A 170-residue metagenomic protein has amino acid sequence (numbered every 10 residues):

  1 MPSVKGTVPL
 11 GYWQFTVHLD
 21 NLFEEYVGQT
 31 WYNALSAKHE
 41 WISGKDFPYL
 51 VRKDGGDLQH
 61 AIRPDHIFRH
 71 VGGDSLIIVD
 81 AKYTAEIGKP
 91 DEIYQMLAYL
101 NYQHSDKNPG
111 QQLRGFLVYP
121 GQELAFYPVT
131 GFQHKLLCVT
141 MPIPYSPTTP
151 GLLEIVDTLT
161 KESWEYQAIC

Functional and structural regions predicted by a protein language model:
T7-C170: Catalytic core segments in nucleotide and nucleic-acid processing enzymes
